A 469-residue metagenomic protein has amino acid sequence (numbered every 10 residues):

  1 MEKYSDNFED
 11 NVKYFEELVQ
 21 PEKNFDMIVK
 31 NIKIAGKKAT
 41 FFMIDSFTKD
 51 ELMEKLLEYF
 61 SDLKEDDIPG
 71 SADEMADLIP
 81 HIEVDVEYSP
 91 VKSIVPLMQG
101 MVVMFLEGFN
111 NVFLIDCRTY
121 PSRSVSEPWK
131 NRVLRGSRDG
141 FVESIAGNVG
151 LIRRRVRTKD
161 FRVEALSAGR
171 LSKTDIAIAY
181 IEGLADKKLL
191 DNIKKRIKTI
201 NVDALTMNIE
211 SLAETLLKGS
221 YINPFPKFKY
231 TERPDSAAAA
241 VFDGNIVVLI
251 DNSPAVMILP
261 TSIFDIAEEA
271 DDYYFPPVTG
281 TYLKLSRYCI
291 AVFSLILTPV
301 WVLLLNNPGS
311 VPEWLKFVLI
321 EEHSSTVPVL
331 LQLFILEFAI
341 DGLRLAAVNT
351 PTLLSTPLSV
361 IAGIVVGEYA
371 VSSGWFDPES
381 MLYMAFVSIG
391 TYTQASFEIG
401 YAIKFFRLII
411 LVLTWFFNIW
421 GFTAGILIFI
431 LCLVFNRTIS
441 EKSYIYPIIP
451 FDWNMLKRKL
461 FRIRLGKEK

Functional and structural regions predicted by a protein language model:
M1-V300, L304, S310, L433-K469: Membrane-embedded alpha-helical signal segments
R157, K198, R344, V371 (+1 more regions): Short polybasic/polar patches that bind polyanions
V248, A255, T261-I410: Transmembrane alpha-helical segments that form the functional core of multipass membrane systems
P378-S380, A385-K469: Hydrophobic alpha-helical transmembrane segments of membrane transport and translocation systems, primarily multi-pass
